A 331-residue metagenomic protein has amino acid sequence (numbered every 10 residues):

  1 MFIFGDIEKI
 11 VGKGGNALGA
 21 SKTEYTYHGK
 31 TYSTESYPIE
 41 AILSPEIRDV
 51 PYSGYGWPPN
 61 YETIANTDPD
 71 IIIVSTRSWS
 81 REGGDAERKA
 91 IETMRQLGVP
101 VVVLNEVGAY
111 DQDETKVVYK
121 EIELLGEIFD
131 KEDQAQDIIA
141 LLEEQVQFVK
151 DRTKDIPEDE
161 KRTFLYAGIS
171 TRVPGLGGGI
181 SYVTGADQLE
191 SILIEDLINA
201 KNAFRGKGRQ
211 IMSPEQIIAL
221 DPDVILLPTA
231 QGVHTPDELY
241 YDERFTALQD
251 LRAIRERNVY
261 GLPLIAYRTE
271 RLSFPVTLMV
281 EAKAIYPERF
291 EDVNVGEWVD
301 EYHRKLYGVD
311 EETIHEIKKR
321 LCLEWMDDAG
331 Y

Functional and structural regions predicted by a protein language model:
M1-Y331: N-terminal ligand-binding lobe of clamshell/alpha-beta domains
